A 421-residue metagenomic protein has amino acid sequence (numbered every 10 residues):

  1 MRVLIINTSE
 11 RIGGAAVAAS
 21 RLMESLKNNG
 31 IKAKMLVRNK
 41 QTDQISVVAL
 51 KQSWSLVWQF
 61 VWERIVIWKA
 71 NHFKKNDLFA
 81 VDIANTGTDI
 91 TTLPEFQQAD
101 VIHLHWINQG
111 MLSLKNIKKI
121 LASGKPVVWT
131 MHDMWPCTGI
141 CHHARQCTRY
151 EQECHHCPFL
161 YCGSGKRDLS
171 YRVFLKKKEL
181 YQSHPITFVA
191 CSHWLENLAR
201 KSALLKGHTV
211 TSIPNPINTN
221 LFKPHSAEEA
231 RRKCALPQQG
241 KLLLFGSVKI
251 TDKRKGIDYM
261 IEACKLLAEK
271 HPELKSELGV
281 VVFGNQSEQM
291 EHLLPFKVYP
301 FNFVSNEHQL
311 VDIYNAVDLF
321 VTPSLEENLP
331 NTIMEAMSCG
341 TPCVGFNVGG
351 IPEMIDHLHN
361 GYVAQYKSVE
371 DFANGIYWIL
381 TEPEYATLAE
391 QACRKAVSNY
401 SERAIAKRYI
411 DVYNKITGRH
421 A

Functional and structural regions predicted by a protein language model:
T138-H142, S164-S212, I217-A227: A short, active-site helix/loop in glycosyltransferases that binds the activated sugar's phosphate group
L236-K255, I261-C264: Conserved donor-binding/catalytic core segment of Leloir-type glycosyltransferases
H271-E277, V282-V311: Nucleotide-activated donor-binding/catalytic signature segment of Leloir-type glycosyltransferases, i.e., the conserved
D312-V317: Short alpha-helical donor nucleotide-sugar binding micro-motif in glycosyltransferases
L325: Aromatic "clamp/platform" in nucleotide-sugar-dependent glycosyltransferases that forms part of the donor/acceptor
P342-G345: Short hydrophobic beta-strand element within catalytic cores of glycosyltransferases and related nucleotide-activated
H357-L358, Y362-V369, W378-P383: Conserved acidic donor-binding segment of nucleotide-sugar-dependent glycosyltransferases
D371, E384-N399, R408-D411: A short, well-ordered alpha-helix in the C-terminal region of glycosyltransferases
